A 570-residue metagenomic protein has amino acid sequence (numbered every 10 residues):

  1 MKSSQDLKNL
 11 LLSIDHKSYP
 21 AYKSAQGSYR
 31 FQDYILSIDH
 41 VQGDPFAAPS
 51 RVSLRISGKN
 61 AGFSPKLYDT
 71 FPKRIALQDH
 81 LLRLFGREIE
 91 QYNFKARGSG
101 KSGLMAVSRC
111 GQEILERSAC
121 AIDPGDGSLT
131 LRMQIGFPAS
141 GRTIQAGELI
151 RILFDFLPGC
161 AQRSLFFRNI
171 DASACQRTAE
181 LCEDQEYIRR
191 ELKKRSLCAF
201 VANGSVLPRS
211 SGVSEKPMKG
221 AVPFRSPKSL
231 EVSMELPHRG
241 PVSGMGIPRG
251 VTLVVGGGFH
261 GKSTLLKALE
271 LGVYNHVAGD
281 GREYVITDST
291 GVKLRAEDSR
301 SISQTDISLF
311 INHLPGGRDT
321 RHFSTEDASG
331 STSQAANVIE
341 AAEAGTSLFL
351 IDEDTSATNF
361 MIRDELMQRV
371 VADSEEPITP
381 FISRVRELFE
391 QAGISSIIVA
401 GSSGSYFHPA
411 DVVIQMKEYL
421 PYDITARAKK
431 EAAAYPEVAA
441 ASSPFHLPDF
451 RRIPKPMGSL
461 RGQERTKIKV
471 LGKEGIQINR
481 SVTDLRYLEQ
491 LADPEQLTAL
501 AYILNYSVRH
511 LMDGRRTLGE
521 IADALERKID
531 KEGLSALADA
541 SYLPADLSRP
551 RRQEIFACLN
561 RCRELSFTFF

Functional and structural regions predicted by a protein language model:
M1-Y187, L192-S196, L207, L559-R563 (+1 more regions): N-terminal accessory targeting/assembly segments
Q145, R300, F310-S331, R363-I378: Flexible beta-alpha connector loops of hexameric P-loop NTPases
K193-L197, N203, F259, L266-E297 (+1 more regions): Carboxylate/His-rich catalytic cores and anion/metal-binding grooves
P208-S243, A278, I286-G291, R295-I302 (+1 more regions): N-terminal pre-Walker A segment at the start of P-loop NTPase domains
V242-Y274: Glycine-rich phosphate-binding P-loop
A341-V385, F389-E390, A400-K429: Conserved P-loop NTPase nucleotide-binding/switch module
Q415-L497: Conserved P-loop NTPase
D484-F570: Terminal-proximal interaction/regulatory segments of ATP-powered molecular machines
